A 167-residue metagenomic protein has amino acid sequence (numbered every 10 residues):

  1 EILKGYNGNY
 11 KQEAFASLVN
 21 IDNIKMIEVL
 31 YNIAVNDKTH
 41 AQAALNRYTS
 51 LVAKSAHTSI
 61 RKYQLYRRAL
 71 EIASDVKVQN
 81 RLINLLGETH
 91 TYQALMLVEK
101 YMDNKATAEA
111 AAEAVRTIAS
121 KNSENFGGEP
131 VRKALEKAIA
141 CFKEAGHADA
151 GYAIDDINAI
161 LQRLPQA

Functional and structural regions predicted by a protein language model:
E1, L30-I33, S59-A69, V131-A138: Alpha-helical repeat scaffolds
E1-K4, N9-N23, N32-V35, A41-A56 (+5 more regions): Structural detector for internal amphipathic alpha-helices that build alpha-solenoid repeat scaffolds
E28, N46, E113, K133-E136: Generic structural signal for well-ordered, non-membrane alpha-helices
